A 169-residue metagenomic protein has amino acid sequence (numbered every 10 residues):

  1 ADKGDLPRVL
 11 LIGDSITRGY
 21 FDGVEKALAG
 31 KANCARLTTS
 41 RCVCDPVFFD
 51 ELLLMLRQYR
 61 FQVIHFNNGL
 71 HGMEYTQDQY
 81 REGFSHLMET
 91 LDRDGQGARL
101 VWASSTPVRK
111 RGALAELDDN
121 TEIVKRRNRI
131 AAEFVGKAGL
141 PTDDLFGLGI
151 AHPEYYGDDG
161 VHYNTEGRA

Functional and structural regions predicted by a protein language model:
A1-H86, Q96, E122-K125: Conserved SGNH/GDSL esterase-like catalytic core that processes O-acyl groups on lipids and polysaccharides
F21, R60, Y80, A103 (+2 more regions): A general secondary-structure boundary signal
L28, L91, F134-V135: A generic structural signal for well-ordered alpha-helical segments
N33-A35, R99, G139-P141: Conserved beta-strand segments of alpha/beta enzyme cores
R36-T38, W102, D144: Structural signal for conserved beta-strand scaffold positions within catalytic alpha/beta enzyme cores
H65-H71, M88-R126, G147: Active-site segments of SGNH/GDSL-like serine hydrolases that catalyze O-acetyl group transfer/hydrolysis on lipids
P107-A169: Catalytic His-Asp segment of secreted/periplasmic serine-dependent ester chemistry enzymes
